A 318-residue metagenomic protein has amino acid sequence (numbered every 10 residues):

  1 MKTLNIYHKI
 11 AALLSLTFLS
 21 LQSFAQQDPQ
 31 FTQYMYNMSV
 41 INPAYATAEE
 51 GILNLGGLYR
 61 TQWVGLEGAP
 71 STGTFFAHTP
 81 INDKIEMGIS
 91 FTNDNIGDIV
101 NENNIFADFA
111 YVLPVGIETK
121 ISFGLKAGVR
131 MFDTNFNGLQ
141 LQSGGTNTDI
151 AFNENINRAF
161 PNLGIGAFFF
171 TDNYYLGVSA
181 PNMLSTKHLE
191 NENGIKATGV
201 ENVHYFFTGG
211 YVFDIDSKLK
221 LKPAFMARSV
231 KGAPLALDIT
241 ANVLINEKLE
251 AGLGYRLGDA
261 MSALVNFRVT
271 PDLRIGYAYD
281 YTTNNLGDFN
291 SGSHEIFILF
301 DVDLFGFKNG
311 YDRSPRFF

Functional and structural regions predicted by a protein language model:
M1-K2, Q27: N-terminal hydrophobic targeting signals that begin at the initiator methionine
K2-A12: Bacterial N-terminal signal peptides that target proteins for export
L21-A25: Sec/Tat signal peptide C-region and signal peptidase I cleavage site
Q26-F318: Subset of outer-membrane beta-barrel
